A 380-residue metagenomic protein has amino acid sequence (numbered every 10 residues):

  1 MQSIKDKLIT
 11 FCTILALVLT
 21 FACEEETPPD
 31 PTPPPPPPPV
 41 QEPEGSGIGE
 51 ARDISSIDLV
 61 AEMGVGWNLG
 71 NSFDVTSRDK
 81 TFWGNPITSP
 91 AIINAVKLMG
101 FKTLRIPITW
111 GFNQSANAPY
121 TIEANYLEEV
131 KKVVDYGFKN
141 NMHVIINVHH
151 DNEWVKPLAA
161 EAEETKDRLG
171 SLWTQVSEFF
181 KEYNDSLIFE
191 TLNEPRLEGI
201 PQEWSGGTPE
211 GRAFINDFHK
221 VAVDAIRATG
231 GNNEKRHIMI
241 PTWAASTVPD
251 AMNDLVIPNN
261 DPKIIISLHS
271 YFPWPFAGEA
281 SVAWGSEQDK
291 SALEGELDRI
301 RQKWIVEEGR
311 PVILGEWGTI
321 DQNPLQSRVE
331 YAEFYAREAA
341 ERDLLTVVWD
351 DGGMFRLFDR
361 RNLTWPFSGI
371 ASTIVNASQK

Functional and structural regions predicted by a protein language model:
L19-A22: C-terminal motif of bacterial Sec signal peptides marking the signal peptidase cleavage site
E24-E26: Bacterial signal peptide processing site
P29-T103, K303, A377: N-terminal carbohydrate-binding accessory modules
L69-T88, Q114-I122, E161, P275-L293: Acidic/histidine-rich helix-loop elements that form or flank divalent-metal/phosphate-binding sites at the catalytic
P86-I87, I92-K102, P119-V148, W154-T191 (+1 more regions): An active-site-proximal structural segment forming one wall of the substrate-binding cleft that immediately precedes
K166-V282, D289, E296-T319, E341-L344: Active-site region of glycoside hydrolase catalytic domains
K290, E294-P366: Substrate-binding cleft of secreted/luminal carbohydrate-active enzymes
